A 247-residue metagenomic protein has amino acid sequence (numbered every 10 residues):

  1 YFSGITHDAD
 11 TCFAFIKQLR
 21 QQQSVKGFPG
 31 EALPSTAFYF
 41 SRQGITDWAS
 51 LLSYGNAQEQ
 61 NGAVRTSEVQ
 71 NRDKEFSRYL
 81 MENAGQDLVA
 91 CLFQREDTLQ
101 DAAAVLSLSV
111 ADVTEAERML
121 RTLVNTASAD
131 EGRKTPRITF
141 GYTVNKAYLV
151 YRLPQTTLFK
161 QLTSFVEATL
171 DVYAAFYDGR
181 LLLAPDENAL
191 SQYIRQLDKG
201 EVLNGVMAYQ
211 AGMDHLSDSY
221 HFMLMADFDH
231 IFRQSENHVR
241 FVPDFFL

Functional and structural regions predicted by a protein language model:
Y1-L247: Signature of soluble extracytoplasmic/periplasmic domains of secreted precursors and cell-surface proteins
